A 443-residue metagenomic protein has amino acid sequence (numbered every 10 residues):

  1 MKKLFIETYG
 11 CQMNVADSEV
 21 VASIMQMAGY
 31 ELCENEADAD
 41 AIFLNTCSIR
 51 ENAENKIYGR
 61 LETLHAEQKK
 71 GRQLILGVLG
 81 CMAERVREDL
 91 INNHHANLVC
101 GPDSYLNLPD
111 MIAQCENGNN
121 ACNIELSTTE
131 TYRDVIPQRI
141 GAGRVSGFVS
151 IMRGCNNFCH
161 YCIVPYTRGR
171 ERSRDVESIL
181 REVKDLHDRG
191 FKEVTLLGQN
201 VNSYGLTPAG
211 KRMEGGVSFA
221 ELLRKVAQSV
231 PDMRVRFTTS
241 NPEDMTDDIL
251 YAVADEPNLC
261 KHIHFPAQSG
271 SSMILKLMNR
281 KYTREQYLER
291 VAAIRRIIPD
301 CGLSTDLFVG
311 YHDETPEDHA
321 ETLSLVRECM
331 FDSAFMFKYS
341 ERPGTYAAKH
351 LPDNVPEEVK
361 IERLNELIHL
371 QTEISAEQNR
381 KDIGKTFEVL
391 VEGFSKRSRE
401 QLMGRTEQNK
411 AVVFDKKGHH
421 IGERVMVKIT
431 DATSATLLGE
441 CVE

Functional and structural regions predicted by a protein language model:
M1-G205, S218, I263, E285-R296 (+4 more regions): Proteins enriched for Cys/Gly/acidic motifs involved in redox and nucleic-acid/cofactor modification
T8, L277, A334, F414-D415: Thr-Gly-centered strand-to-loop micro-motif
N14, R50-A53, A83, P242 (+4 more regions): Alpha-helix N-cap/loop-to-helix initiation residues
L76-G80, D188-P316, R327: Conserved SAM/AdoMet-binding glycine-rich loop
L106, N157, N202, S272-M273 (+2 more regions): Glycine-centered loop/turn positions within well-structured domains that cap or flank conserved ligand/cofactor-binding
G141-V145, C155-N157, L259, S269 (+5 more regions): Short flexible coil/turn linkers enriched for glycine and charged/polar residues that connect secondary-structure
C159, I179, L196, F237 (+7 more regions): Conserved, mostly hydrophobic/aromatic
A347-E443: Terminal RNA-binding accessory module
